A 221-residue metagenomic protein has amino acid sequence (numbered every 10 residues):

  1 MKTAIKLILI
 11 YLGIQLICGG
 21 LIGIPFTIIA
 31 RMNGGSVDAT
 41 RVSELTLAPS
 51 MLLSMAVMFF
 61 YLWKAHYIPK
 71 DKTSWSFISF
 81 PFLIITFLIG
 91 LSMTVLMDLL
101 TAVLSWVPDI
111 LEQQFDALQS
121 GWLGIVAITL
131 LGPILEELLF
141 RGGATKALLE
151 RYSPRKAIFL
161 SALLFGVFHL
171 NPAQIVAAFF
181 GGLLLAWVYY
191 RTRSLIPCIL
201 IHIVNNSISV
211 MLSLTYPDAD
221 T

Functional and structural regions predicted by a protein language model:
M1-S74, S207-T221: N-terminal, membrane-interfacial amphipathic/helix-forming hydrophobic leader that caps and precedes the first
I5-L9, E44-A48, L83-L88, W122 (+4 more regions): Hydrophobic alpha-helical transmembrane segments
I10-I17, L88, L131, L160-L164 (+4 more regions): Hydrophobic residues within alpha-helical transmembrane segments of multi-pass solute transporters/permease subunits
L16, G20-I24, Q174-T221: Functionally important transmembrane alpha-helices
A30, S36-V42, Y67-L135, K146 (+1 more regions): Juxtamembrane helix-loop-helix connectors linking adjacent transmembrane helices in multi-pass membrane enzymes
A48-A56, Q119-W122, V126, V176-L183 (+2 more regions): Membrane-embedded alpha-helical segments of multi-pass membrane proteins, especially the transmembrane helices
I134, L138-L139, G143-A144, N171 (+1 more regions): Active-site His/Glu-centered metal-binding helix of metallohydrolases
L135-L160, W187-S194: Membrane-interface helix/loop boundary segments of multi-pass membrane proteins
